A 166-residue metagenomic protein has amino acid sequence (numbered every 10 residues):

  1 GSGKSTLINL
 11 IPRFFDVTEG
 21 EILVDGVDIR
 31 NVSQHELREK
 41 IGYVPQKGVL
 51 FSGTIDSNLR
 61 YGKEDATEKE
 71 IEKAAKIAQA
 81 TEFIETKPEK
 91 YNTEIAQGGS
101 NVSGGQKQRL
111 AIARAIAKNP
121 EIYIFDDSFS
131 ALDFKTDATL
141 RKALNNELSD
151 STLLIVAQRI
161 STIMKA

Functional and structural regions predicted by a protein language model:
G1-A166: ABC-type nucleotide-binding domain
